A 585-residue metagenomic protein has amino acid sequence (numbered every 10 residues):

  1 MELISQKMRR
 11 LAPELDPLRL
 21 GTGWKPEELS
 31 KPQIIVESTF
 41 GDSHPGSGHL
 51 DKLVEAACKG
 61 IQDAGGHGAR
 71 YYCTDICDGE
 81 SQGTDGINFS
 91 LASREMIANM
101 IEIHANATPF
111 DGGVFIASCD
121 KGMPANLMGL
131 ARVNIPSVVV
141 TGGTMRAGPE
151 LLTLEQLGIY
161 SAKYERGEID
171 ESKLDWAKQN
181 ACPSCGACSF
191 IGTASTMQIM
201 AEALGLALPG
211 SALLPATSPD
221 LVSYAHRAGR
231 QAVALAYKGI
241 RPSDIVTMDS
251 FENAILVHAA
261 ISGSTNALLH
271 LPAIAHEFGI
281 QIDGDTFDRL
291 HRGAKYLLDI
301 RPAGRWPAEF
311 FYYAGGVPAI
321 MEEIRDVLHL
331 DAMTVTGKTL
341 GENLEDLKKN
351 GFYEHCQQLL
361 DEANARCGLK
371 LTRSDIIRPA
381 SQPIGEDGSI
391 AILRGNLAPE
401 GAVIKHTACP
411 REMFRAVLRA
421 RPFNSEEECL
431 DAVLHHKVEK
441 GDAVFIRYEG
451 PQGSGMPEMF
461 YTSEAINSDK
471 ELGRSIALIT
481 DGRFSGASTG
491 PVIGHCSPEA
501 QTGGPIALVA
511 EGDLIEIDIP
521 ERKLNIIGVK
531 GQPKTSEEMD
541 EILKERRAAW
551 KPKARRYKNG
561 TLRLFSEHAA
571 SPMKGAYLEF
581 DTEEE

Functional and structural regions predicted by a protein language model:
M1-G46, L53-T74, G79, D85-S90 (+5 more regions): Catalytic or ion-coupling anion/metal-binding cores of large enzyme and transporter domains
S93-R94, A98: Well-ordered mid-protein domain cores that form the structural environment of catalytic cofactors
A105-N126, V138-T141: A short, small-residue-rich loop immediately preceding and capping a beta-strand
